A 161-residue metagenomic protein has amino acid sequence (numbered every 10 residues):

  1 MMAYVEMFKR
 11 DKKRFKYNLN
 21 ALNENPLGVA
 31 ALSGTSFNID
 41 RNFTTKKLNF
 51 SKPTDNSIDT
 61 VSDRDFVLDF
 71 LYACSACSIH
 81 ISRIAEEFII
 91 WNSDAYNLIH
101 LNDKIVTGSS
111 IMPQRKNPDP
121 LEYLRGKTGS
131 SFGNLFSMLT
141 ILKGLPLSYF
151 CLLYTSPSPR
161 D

Functional and structural regions predicted by a protein language model:
M1-G144: Internal glycine-rich alpha/beta core junctions
L147-L153: Short, solvent-exposed helix-loop connector elements
Y154-D161: Conserved small/polar residues in nucleotide/adenosyl-binding loops
